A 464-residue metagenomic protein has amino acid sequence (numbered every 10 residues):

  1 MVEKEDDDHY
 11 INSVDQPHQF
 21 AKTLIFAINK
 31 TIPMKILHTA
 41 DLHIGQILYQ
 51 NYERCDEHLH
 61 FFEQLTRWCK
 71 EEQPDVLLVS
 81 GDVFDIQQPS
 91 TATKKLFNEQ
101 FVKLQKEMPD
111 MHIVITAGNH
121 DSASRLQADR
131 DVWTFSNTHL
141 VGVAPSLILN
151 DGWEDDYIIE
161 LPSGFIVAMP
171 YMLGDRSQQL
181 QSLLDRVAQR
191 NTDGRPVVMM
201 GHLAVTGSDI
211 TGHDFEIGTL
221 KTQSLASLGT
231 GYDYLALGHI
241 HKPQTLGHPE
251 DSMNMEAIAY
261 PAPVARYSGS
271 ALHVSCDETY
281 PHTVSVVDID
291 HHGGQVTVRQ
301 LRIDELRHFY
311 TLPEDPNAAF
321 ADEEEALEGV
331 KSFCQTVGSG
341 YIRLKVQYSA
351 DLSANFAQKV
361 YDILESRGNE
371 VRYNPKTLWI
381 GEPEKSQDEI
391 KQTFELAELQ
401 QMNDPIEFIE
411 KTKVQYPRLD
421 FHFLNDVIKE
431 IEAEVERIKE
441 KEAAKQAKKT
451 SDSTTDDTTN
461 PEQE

Functional and structural regions predicted by a protein language model:
M1-P33: N-terminal amphipathic/basic-hydrophobic helices that include classical n-h-c signal peptides and signal-anchor
I25-V102, P109-D110, M199: N-terminal active-site segment of His-dependent metallophosphoesterases
L37, F165-V167, S285: Conserved beta-strand elements of the Class I
H38, V79, I115, A168 (+2 more regions): Structural beta-sheet core signal
E71-Q73, N191-G194, T336-V337: Glycine-rich phosphate-binding loop signature in dinucleotide/nucleotide-binding domains
P89-S90, L96, V102, K106 (+1 more regions): His/Asp/Glu-rich metal-coordinating catalytic cores of metallo-dependent phosphodiesterases/hydrolases acting on
G238-E250, A257-T311: A conserved active-site cap/scaffold subdomain adjacent to cofactor or substrate pockets
I289-E464: Accessory, non-catalytic peripheral segments of nucleic-acid enzymes
